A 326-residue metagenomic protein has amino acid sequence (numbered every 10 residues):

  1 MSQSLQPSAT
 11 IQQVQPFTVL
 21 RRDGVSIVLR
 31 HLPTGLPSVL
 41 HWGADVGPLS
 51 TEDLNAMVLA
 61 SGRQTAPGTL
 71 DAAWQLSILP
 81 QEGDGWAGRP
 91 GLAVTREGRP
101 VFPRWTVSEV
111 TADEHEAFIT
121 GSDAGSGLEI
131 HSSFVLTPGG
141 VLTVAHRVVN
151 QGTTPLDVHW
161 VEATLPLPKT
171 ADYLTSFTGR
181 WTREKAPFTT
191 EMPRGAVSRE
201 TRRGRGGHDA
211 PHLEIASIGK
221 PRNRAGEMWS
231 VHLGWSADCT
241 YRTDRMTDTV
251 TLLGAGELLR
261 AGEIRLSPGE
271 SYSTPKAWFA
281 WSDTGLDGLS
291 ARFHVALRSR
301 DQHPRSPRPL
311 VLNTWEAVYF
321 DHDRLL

Functional and structural regions predicted by a protein language model:
A9-I11, P16-V19, D23-I27, S38-D244 (+1 more regions): Polysaccharide-binding surfaces and accessory modules of carbohydrate-active proteins
L32-S50, H146, A280-F293: Short, surface-exposed, low-complexity cationic segments
F102-V107, I264-D283: Short Pro-Gly-centered flexible turn/kink motifs
V161, S236, A277-F279, L312-A317: Active-site beta-loop-alpha junctions enriched in small/polar residues
M228, L233-Y241, W278-L297, Q302-H303: Acidic/glycine-rich phosphate/pyrophosphate-binding loops and surrounding catalytic core that coordinate Mg2+
D244-T247, W315-A317: Primarily single-stranded nucleic-acid-binding OB-fold modules
T249-R260: Short, structured beta-strand/loop micro-motifs enriched in basic residues and often containing a Trp
R292-L326: An acidic-aromatic substrate-binding cleft motif
